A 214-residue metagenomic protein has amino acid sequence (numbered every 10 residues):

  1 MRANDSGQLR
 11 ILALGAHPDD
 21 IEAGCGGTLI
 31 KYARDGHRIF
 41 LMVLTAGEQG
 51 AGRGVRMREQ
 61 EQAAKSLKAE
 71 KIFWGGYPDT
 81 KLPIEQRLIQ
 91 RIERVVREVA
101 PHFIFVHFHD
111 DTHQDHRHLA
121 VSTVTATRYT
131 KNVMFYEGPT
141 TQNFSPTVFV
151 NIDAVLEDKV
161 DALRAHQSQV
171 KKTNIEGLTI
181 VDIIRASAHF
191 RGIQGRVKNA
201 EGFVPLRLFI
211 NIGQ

Functional and structural regions predicted by a protein language model:
M1-A100, R128, V204-P205: Active-site rim/loop-helix segments in enzyme catalytic domains that contact anionic ligands
M1-N4, T130, G138-Q214: The feature marks non-catalytic terminal segments
D19, T45, Q60, I72 (+5 more regions): Divalent metal-coordination and catalytic microenvironments
G47, Y77, H109, G138 (+1 more regions): Flexible loop residues that form catalytic and substrate-binding hotspots at small-molecule/glycan-binding clefts
G52-G54, P83-Q86, H116-R117, S145-T147 (+1 more regions): Short, well-ordered secondary-structure micro-motifs
V95-F135, T140: Active-site adenylate/phosphate-handling loop in enzymes that bind or generate adenylated species
